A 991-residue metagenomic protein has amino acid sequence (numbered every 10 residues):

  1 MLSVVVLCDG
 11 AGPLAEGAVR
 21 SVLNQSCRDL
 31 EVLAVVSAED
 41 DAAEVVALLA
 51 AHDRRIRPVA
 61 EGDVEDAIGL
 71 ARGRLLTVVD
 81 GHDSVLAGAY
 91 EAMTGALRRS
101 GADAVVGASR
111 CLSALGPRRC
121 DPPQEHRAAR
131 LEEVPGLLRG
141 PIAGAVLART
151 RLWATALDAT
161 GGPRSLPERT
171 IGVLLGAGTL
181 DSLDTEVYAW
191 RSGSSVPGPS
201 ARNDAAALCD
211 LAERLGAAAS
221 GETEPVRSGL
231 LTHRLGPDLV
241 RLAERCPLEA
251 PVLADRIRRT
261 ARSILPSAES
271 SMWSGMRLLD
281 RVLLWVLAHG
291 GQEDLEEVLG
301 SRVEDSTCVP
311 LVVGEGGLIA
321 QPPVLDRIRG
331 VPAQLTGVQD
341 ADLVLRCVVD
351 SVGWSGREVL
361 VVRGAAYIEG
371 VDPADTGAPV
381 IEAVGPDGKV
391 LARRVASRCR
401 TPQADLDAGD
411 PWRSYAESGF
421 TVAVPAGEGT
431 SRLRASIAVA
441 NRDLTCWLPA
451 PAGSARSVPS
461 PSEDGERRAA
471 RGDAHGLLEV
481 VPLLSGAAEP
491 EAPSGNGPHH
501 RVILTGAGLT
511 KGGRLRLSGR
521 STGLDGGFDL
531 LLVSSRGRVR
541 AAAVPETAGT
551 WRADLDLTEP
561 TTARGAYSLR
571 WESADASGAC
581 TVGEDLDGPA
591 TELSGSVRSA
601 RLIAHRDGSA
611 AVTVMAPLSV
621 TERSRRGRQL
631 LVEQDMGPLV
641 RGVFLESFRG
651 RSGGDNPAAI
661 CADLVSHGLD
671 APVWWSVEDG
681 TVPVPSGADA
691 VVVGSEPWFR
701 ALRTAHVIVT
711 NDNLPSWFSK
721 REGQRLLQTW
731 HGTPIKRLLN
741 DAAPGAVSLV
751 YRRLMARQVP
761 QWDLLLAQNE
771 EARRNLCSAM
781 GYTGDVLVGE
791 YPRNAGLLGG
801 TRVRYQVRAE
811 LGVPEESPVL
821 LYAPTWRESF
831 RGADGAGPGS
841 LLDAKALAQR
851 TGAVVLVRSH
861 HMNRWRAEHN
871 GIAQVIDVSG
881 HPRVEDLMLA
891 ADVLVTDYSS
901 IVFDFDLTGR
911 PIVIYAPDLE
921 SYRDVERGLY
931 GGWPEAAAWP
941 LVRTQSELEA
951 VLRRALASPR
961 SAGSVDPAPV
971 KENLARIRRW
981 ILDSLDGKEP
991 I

Functional and structural regions predicted by a protein language model:
M1-V5, E31, E168: Cell-envelope/extracellular polymer assembly enzymes that use nucleotide-activated donors
R20-D29: Short, acidic, metal-binding catalytic loop of nucleotide-sugar glycosyltransferases
L76: Short aromatic/hydrophobic "clamp" motif used to bind/position activated sugar donors
S84-N203, E213: Donor-binding/catalytic cores of nucleotide-activated saccharide and glycerol-phosphate transferases/polymerases
A114, S652-G668, A779, Y791-H869 (+1 more regions): Conserved catalytic-core segment of nucleotide-activated headgroup transferases in glycan assembly
P247-G642, S666: Basic, ligand-binding patches in group-transfer machinery, especially extracytoplasmic/periplasmic segments
P617-Q629, T733-D834, H861, S961: A nucleotide-sugar donor-handling region in carbohydrate enzymes
V788, N870-A873, S900-V965: Catalytic binding pocket for nucleotide-activated donors in carbohydrate/polymer assembly enzymes
